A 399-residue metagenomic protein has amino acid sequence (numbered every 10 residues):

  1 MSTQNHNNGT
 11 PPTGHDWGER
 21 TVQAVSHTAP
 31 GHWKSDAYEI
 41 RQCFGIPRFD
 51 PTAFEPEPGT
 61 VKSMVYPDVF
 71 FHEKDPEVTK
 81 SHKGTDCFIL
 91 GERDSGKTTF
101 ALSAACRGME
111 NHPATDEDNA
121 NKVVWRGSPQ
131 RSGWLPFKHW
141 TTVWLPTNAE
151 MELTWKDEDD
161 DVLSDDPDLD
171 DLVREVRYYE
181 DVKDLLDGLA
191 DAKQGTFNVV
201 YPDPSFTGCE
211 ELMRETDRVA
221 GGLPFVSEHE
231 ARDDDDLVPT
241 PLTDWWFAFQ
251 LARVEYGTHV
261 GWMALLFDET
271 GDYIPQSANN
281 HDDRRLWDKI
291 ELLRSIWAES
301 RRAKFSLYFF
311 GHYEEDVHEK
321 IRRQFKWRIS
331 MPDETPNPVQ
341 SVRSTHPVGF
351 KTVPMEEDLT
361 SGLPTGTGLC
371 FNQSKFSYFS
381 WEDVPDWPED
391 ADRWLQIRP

Functional and structural regions predicted by a protein language model:
S2-T60: Charged, amphipathic alpha-helical linker segments immediately N-terminal to NTP-binding catalytic cores
N7-S26, G31-W33, R93, W155-D161 (+1 more regions): Conserved ATP-driven motor cores of ASCE-family P-loop NTPases powering translocation/secretion/packaging/pilus
Q42-E152: Glycine-rich phosphate-binding loop of nucleotide-binding enzymes
D86-F100, A104, L237-F350: Conserved P-loop NTPase motor cores
V124, N198-V200, L265: Hydrophobic positions in the central parallel beta-sheet of the AAA+
E152-K183: Structural flexibility/helix-modulation signal
L185-W246, P275-S277: Conserved P-loop NTPase mechanochemical-coupling segment
D383-P399: C-terminal regions of RecA-like/P-loop NTPase motor modules
